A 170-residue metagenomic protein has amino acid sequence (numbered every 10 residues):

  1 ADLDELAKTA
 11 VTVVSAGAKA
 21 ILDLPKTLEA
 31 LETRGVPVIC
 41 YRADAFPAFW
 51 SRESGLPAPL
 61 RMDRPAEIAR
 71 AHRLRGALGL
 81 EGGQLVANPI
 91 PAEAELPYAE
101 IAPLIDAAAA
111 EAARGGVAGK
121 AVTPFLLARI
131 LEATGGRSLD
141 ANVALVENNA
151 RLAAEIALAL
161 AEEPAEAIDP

Functional and structural regions predicted by a protein language model:
A1-A43, R61, A71: Phosphate/pyrophosphate-binding betaalpha-module
A10-V14, G35-C40, G82-V86, R137 (+2 more regions): Structural motif
G17, R42-P47, A87-A94: Glycine-rich beta-alpha junction loops
K26-T33, W50, S54-P57, E100-A107 (+1 more regions): Short, solvent-exposed amphipathic alpha-helical segments in soluble enzyme and RNA/protein-processing domains
S51-A77: Anionic-ligand binding region
L80-N148: A C-terminal functional module that forms or caps the active site or interfaces directly with catalytic machinery
R151, E155-L158: Short glycine/serine- and small hydrophobic-enriched flexible loop segments
L160-A167: Terminal amphipathic helices with adjacent charged low-complexity linkers/tails
